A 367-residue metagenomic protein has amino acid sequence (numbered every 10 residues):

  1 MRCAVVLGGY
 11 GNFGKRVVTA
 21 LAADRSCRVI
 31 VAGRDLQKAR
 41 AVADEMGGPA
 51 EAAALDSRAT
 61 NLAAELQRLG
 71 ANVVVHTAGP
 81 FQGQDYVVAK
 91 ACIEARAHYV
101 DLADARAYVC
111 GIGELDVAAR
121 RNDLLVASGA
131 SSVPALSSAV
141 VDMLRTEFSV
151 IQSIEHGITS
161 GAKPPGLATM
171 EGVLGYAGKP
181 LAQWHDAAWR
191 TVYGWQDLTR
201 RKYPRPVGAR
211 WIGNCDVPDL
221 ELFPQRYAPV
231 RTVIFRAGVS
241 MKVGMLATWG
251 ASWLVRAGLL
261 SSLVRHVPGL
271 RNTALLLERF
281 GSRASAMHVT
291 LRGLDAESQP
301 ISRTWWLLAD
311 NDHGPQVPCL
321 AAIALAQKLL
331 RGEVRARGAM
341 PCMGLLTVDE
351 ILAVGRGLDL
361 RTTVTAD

Functional and structural regions predicted by a protein language model:
R2, C27, Q152: Nucleotide donor/acceptor-binding cores
A4-A22: N-terminal Rossmann NAD(P)H-binding glycine-rich loop of SDR-like oxidoreductase domains
L7, T146-R292, Q299: Active-site-lining helix/loop region of Rossmann-like oxidoreductase modules
Y10, G33-L36: Residues in the short beta-alpha loop(s) of Rossmann-like NAD(P)-binding domains
D24-V29, G33: A generic structural motif
R28, K38-G111: NAD(P)H-binding glycine-rich loop region in Rossmannoid oxidoreductase-like domains and their noncatalytic homologs
P80-H185, L222: Glycine-/Pro-rich loop/turn segments that contact NAD(P) or position catalytic residues in Rossmann-like domains
A257-D367: C-terminal active-site/capping subdomain that shapes the small-molecule cofactor and substrate pocket of enzyme
